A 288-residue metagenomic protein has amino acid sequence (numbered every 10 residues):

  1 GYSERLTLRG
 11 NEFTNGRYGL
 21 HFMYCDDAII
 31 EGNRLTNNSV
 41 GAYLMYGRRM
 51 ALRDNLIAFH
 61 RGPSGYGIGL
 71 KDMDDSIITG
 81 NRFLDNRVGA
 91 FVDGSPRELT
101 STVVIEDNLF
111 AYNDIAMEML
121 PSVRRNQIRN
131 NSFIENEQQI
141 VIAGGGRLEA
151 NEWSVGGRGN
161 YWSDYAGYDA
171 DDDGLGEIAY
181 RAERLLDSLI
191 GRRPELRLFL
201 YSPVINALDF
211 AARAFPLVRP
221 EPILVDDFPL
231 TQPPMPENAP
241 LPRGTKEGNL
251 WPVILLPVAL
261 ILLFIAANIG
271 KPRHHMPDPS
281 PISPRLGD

Functional and structural regions predicted by a protein language model:
G1, R17-Y24, S39-Y46, R61-I68 (+4 more regions): Short glycine/acidic-rich loop motifs that flank beta-strands on beta-rich extracellular proteins
L6-R9, D27-E31, M50-I57, D75-N81 (+3 more regions): All-beta strand scaffolds that present successive hydrophobic residues in beta-strands
Y168-E183: Acidic, glycine-anchored loop motifs typical of Ca2+
L186-G244: C-terminal low-complexity, Ser/Thr- and acidic/Pro-rich disordered "stalk" regions positioned immediately N-terminal
P236-A259: Juxtamembrane/start-of-transmembrane alpha-helix segments at the extracytoplasmic/lumenal side of membrane anchors
L260-P272: Alpha-helical transmembrane segments
K271-D288: Cytoplasmic C-terminal tails of single-pass
